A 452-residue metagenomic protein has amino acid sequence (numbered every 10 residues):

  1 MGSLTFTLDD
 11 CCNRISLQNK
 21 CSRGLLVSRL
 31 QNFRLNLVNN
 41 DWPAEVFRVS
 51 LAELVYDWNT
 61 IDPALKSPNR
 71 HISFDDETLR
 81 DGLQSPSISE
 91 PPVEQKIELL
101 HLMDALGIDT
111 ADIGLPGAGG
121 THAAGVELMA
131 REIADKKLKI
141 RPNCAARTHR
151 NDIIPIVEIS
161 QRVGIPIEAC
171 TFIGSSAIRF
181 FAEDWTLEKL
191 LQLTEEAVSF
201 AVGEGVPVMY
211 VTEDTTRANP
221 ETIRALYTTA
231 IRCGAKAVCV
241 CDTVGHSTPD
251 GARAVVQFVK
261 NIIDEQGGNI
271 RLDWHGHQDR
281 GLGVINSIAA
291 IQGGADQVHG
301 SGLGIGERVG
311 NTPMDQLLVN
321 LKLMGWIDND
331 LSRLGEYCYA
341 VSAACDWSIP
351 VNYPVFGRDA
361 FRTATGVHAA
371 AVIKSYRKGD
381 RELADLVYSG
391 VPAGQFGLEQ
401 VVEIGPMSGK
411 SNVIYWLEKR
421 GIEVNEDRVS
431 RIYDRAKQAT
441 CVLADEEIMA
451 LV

Functional and structural regions predicted by a protein language model:
M1-F6: N-terminal chloroplast transit peptides
C11-C12, C21: Cysteine-centered motifs
S28-H149, I404, S408, K419: N-terminal capping/small domains of soluble enzymes
F33-R80, I327-V452: A mid-to-C-terminal "edge-of-domain" accessory segment
F74-E77, A111-I113, L138-A146, I167-T171 (+4 more regions): Hydrophobic faces of well-ordered beta-strands that scaffold small-molecule active sites in alpha/beta enzyme cores
D81, S85-P86, G117-T121, S176-R179 (+4 more regions): Short, small-residue-enriched loops and turns at beta-alpha junctions that line or gate enzyme active sites
V93-L106, E132, R150-V208, E213-Q266 (+2 more regions): Alpha/beta enzyme core
S247, V256-Y376: Catalytic alpha/beta core domains of metabolic enzymes, predominantly
